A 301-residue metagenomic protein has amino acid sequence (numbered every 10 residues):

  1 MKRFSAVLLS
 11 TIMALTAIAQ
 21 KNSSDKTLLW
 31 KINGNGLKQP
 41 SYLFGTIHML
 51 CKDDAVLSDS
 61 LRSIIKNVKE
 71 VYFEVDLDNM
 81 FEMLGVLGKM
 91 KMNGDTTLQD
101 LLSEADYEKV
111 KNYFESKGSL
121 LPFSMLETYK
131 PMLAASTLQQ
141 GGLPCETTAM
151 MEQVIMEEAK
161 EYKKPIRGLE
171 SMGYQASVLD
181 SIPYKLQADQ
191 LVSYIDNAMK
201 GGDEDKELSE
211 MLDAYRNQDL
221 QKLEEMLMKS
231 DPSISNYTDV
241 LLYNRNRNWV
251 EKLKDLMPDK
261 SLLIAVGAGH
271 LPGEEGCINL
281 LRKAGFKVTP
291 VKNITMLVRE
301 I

Functional and structural regions predicted by a protein language model:
M1-D25, W30: Bacterial Sec-dependent N-terminal signal peptides
F4-S5, H48, G269: Alpha-helical hydrophobic packing sites
S23, K52-A55, V240-R247: Conserved phosphate-coordination/catalytic loops
L28-Y237: Structured, acidic catalytic/metal-binding patches in enzyme active sites
S235-I301: A cross-kingdom marker for long, charged
